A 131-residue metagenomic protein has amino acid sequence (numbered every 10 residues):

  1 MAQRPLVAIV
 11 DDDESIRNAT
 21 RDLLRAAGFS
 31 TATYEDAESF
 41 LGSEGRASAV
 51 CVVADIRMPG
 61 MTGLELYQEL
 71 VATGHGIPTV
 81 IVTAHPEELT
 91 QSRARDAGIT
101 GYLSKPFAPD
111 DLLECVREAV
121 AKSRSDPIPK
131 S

Functional and structural regions predicted by a protein language model:
E14-A32, A97: Two-component/phosphorelay signaling modules centered on CheY-like receiver
T33-C51: Acidic, metal-coordinating helix/loop segments flanking the phosphotransfer/catalytic sites of two-component signaling
E35-D36, T62-L66: Acidic catalytic/metal-coordinating carboxylates
V53-D55: Active-site T/S-Asp motif of two-component receiver
M58: Receiver (REC) domain active-site loop signature in two-component systems and cognate sites in sensor histidine kinases
E65, P86-G101: Alpha4 helix (beta4-alpha4-beta5 surface) of REC/receiver domains from two-component response regulators
L89, F107-R117: C-terminal output helix
